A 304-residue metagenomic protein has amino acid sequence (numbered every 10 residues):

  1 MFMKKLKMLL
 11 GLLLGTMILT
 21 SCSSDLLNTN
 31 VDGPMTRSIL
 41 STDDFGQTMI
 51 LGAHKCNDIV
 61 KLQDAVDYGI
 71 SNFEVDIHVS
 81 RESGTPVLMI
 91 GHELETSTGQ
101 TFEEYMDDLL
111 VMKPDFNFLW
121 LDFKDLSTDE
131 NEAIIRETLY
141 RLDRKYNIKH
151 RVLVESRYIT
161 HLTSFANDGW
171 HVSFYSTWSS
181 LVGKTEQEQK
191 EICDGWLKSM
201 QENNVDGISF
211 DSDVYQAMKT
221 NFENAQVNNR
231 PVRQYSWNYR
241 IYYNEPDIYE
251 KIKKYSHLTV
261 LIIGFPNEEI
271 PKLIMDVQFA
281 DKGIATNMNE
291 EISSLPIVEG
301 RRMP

Functional and structural regions predicted by a protein language model:
M1-F2, P304: Accessible peptide chain termini
F2-L10: Bacterial N-terminal signal peptides that target proteins for export
G15-T16: Residue-level signal for mature regions of secreted extracellular proteins and peptides
C22-P304: Phosphate-group recognition and catalysis centered on beta-loop-alpha active-site segments
